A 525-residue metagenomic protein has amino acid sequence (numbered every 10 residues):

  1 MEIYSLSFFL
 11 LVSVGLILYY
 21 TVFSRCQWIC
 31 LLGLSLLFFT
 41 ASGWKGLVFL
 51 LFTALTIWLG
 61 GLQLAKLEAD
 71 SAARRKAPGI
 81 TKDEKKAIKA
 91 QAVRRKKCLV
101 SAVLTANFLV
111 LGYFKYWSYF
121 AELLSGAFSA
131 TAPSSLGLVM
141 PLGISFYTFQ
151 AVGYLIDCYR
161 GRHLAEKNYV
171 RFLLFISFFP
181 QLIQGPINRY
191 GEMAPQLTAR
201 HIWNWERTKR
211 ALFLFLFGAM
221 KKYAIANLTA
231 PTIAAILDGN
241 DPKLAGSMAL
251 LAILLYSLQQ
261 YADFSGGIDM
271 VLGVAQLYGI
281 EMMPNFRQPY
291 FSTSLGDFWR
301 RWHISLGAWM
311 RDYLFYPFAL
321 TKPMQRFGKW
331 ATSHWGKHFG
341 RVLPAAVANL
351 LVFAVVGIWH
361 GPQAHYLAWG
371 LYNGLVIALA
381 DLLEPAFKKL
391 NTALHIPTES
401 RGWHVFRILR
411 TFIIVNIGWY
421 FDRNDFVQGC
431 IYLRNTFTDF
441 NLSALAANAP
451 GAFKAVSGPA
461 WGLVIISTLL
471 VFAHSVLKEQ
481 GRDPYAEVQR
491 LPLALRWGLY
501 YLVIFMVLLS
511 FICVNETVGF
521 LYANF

Functional and structural regions predicted by a protein language model:
M1-N524: Membrane-embedded transmembrane alpha-helical bundles that form the catalytic cores of multi-pass lipid-modifying
